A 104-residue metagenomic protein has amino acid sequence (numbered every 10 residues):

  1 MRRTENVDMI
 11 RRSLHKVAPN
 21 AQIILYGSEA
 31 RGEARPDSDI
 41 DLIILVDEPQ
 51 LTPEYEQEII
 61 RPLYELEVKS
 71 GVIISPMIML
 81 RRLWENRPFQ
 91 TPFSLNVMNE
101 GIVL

Functional and structural regions predicted by a protein language model:
M1-Q22, A30-G32, P36, D47-L104: Catalytic core of pol beta-like nucleotidyltransferases
I40-L45: Short beta-strand->loop micro-motif that forms the acidic, two-metal-ion catalytic signature in nucleotide-processing
